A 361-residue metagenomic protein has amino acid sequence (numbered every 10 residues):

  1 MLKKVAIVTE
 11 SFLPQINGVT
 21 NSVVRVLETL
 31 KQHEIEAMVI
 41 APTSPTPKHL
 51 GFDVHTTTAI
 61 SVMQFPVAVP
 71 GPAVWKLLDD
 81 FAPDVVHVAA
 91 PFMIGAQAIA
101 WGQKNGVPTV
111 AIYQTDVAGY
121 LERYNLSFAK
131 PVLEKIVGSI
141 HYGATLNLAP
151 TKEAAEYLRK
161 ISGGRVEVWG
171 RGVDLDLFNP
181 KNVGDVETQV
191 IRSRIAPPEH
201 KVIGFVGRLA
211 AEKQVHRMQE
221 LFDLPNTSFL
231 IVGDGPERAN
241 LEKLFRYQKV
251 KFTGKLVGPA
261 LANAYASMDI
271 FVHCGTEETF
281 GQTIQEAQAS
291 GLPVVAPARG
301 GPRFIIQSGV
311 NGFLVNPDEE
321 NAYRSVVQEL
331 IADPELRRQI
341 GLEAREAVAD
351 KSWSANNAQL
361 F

Functional and structural regions predicted by a protein language model:
H55-T56, K135-E187, P197, F252-T253: Donor nucleotide-sugar binding/catalytic pocket of nucleotide-sugar-dependent glycosyltransferases
L78, H141, K255-L256, N263-M268: Short alpha-helical donor nucleotide-sugar binding micro-motif in glycosyltransferases
P91, T276: Aromatic "clamp/platform" in nucleotide-sugar-dependent glycosyltransferases that forms part of the donor/acceptor
R192, P197-N226: Conserved donor-binding/catalytic core segment of Leloir-type glycosyltransferases
A239-P259: Nucleotide-activated donor-binding/catalytic signature segment of Leloir-type glycosyltransferases, i.e., the conserved
P293-A296: Short hydrophobic beta-strand element within catalytic cores of glycosyltransferases and related nucleotide-activated
Q307-G309, F313-E320, E329-E335: Conserved acidic donor-binding segment of nucleotide-sugar-dependent glycosyltransferases
A322, E329, L336-D350: A short, well-ordered alpha-helix in the C-terminal region of glycosyltransferases
